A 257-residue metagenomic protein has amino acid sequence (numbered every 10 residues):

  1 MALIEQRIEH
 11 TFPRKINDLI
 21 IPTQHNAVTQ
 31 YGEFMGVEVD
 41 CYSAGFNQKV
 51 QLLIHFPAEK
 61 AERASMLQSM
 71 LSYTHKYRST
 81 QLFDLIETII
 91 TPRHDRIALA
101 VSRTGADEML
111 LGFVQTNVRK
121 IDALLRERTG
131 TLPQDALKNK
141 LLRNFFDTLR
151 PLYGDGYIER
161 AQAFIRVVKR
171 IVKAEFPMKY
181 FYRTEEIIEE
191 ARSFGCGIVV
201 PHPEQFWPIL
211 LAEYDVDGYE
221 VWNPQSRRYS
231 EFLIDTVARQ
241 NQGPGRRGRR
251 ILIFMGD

Functional and structural regions predicted by a protein language model:
M1-E159, V168-M178, E220-M255: A metal-dependent hydrolase metal-coordination microenvironment
T11, I188-A191, L211: Generic structural signal for hydrophobic
A163-I165: Catalytic/RNA-binding core of pseudouridine synthases
E175, Y182-V199: Conserved, well-ordered alpha-helix/loop/beta-strand core segments that scaffold catalytic motifs
I198, Y219, D257: Divalent metal-coordination and catalytic microenvironments
H202-F206, Q225: Active-site-proximal loop/turn and secondary-structure-junction residues that shape catalytic pockets, frequently
P203, M255-D257: Histidine-centered catalytic micro-motifs
F206-Y214: Distinct, well-ordered alpha-helical segments
